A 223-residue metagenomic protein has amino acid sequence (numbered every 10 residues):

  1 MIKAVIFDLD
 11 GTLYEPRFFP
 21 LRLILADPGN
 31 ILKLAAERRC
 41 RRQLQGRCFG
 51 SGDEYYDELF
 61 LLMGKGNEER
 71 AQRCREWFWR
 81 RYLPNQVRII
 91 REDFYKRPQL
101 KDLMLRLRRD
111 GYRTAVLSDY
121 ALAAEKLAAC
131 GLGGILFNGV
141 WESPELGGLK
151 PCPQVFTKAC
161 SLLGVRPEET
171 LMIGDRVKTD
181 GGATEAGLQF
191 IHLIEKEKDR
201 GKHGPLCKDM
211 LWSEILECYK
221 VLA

Functional and structural regions predicted by a protein language model:
M1-L44: Active-site neighborhood of HAD-like aspartate-dependent phosphohydrolases
M1-V5, K101, L105-R106, Y112-L117 (+1 more regions): Asp-based, Mg2+/Mn2+-dependent phosphohydrolase catalytic module
R17, K96, C152: Conserved donor sugar-nucleotide recognition element shared by glycan-biosynthetic enzymes
L21-L25, G52-F60, A124: An amphipathic alpha-helix signature
P28-L32, F60-N67, G131-L132, L163: A broad structural signal for alpha-helix termini and local helix breaks/kinks
Q43-N85: A metal-dependent, Asp-based hydrolase signature
N85-F94: Surface-exposed cleft-lining segments at the edges of enzyme active sites
D93-D102: A short, well-structured juxtamembrane/interface segment
